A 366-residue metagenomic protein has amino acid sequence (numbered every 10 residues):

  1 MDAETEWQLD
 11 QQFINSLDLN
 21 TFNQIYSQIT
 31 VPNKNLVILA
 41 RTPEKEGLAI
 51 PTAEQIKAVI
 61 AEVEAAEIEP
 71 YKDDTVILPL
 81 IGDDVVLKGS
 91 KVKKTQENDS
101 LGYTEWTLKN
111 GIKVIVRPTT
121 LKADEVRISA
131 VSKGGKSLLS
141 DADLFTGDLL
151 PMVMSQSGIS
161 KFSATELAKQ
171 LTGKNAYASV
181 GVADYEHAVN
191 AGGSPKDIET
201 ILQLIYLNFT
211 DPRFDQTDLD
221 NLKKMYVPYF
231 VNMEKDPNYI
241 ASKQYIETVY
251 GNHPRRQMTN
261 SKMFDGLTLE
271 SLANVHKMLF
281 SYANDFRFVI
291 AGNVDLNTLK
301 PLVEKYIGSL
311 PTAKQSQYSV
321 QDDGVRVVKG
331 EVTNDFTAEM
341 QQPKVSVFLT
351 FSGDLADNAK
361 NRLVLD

Functional and structural regions predicted by a protein language model:
M1-S16, K34-P43, I115-R117, K122-S155 (+6 more regions): M16 family metallopeptidases and their MPP-like homologs
D2-S140, R287-E339, S346, T350-S352: Proteolytic maturation boundary segments
D218: Conserved acidic
L279-S281: Conserved alpha/beta enzyme-core scaffolds, especially Rossmann-like or related mixed alpha/beta domains that build
